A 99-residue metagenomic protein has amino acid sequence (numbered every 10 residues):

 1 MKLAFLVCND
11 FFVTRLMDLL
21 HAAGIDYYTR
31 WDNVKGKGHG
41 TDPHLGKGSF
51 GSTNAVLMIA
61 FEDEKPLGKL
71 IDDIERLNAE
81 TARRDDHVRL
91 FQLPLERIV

Functional and structural regions predicted by a protein language model:
M1-V99: Positively charged, small/polar-rich N-terminal and surface patches that mediate targeting and assembly and bind
